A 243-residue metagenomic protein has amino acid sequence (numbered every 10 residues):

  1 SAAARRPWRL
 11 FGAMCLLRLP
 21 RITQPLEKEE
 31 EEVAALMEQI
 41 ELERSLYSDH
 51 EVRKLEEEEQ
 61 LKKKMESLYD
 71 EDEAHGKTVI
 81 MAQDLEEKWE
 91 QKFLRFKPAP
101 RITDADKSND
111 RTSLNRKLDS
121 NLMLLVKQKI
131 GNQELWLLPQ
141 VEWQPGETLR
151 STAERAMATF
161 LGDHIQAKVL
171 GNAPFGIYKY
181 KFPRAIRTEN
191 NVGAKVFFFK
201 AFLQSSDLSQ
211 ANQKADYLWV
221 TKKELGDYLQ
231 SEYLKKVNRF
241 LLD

Functional and structural regions predicted by a protein language model:
S1-K129, A173-R184, G193-A194, D227-L229: Alpha-helical and coiled-coil interaction segments, frequently adjacent to or embedded within charge-biased
L10-G12, S120-L124, N132-E134, D163-I165 (+2 more regions): Core residues of folded domains in eukaryotic genome-function proteins
L17, Q133-W136, Y178, V192-D243: Nudix hydrolase/Nudix homology domain
L17-L19, K129, V141, G146 (+3 more regions): Structured beta-strand/turn binding interfaces of compact recognition modules in eukaryotic regulators
L26-E30, L137-Q140, R150, K181-P183 (+2 more regions): Short coil/turn segments at secondary-structure boundaries
A82-K88, A156-H164: A broad, low-specificity signal for short, low-complexity segments enriched in glycine/proline and polar/charged
S108-F160: Conserved Nudix-box catalytic region and its N-terminal flanking loop in Nudix hydrolases and closely related
Q128-K129, F160-D207: Active-site segment of metal-dependent pyrophosphate-handling enzymes, primarily the Nudix hydrolase catalytic core
